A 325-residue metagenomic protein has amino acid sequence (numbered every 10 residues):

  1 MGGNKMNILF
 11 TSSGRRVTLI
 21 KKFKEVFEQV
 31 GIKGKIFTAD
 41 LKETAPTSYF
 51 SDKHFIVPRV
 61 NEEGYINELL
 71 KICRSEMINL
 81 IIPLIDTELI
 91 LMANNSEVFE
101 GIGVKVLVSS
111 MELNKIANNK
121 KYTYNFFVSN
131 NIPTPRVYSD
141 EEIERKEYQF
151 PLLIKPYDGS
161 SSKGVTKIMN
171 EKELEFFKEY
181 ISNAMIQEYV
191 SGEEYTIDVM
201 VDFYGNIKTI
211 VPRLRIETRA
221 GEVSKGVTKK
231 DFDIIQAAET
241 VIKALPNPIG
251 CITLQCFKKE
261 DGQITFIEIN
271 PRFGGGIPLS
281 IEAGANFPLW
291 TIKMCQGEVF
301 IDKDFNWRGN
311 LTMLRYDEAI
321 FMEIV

Functional and structural regions predicted by a protein language model:
M1-L107: ATP-binding N-terminal substructure of ATP-dependent carboxylate-amine bond-forming enzymes
S48, G64-N67, K115-N119, G164-V165 (+1 more regions): Short, charged, surface-exposed secondary-structure boundary motifs
M111-E193, F203-N206, F232, Q236: Active-site nucleotide/adenylate-binding loops and adjacent lid/helix of ATP-dependent enzymes
L152, N206-T209, Q263-E268: Protein kinase-like catalytic core scaffold
Q187-N247, C251, K258, N270-Q296: ATP-dependent carboxylate/phosphate-activation module, predominantly the ATP-grasp catalytic core and closely related
K259, W290-V325: Peripheral (often C-terminal) accessory segments that flank ATP-dependent C-N-forming ligase machineries
